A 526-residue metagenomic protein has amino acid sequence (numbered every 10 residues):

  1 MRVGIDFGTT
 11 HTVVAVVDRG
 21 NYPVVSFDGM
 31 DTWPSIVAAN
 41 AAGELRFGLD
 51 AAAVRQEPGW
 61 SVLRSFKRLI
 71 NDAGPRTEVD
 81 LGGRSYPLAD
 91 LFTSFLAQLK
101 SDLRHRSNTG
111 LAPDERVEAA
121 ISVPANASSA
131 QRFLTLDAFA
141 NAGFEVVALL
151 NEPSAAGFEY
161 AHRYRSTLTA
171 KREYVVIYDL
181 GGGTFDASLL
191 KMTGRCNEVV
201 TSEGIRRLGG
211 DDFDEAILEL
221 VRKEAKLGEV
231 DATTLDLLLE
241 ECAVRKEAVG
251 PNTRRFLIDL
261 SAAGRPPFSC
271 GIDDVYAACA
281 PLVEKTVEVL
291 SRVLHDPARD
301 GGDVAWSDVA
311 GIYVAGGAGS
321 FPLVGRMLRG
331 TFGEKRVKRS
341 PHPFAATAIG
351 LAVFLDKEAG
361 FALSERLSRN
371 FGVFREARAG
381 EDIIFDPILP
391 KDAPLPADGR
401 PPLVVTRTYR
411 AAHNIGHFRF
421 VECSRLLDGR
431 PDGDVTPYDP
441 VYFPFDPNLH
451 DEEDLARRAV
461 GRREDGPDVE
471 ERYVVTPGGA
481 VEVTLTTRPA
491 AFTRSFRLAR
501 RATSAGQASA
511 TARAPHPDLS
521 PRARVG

Functional and structural regions predicted by a protein language model:
M1, A148-Y178, A346-A362: Conserved phosphate-binding catalytic cores of ATP/NTP-utilizing and phosphoryl-transfer enzymes
M1-P23, Y164-V200, C242, V314 (+1 more regions): Gly/Thr-rich phosphate-binding beta-strand-loop-beta motif of the actin/hexokinase/Hsp70
V14-E44, T193-E219, D273-D274, F445 (+1 more regions): Short glycine-rich, Thr/Ser-proximal phosphate-binding strand/loop in the N-terminal lobe of ATP-dependent enzymes
G20-V147, N151, E215-R255, P267 (+3 more regions): Phosphate-binding loop and its immediate beta->loop->alpha context in nucleotide/phosphate-handling enzymes
W33, A41, E145, I272 (+1 more regions): Acidic low-complexity intrinsically disordered segments
P34-A42, Q56-P58, M192, C196-T233 (+2 more regions): Glycine-rich phosphate-binding loop plus the immediately following alpha-helix
D80-H105, A262-D296, P401, Y442-D454: Adenine-nucleotide phosphate-binding core of ATP-dependent small-molecule kinases
R222-K226, V249-E365, T406, R463-D468: Helical "lid/coupling" subdomains associated with nucleotide-phosphate turnover
